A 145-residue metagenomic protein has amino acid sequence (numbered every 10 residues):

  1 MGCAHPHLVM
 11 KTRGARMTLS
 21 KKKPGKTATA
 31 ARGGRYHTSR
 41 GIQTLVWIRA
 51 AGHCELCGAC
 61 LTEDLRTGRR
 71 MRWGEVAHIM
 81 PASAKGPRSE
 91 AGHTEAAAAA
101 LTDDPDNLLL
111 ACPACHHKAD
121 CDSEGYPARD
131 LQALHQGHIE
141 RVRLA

Functional and structural regions predicted by a protein language model:
G2-L45, A51, A59-D64: A boundary/linker detector
A30-Y36, A59-L108, K118-Q136: Histidine-centered nuclease catalytic patch
Q43-W47, L131-I139: Generic detector of well-ordered alpha-helical segments enriched in charged/polar residues, highlighting helical
W47-G52, D104-L108: Short metal-coordination and nucleic-acid-contact micro-motifs, chiefly zinc-binding Cys/His arrays
H53, E75, A111: The −1 position to Zn-ligating cysteines in a subset of zinc-ribbon hairpins
E55-G58, A114: Short, cysteine/histidine-rich loop/knuckle motifs that typically chelate Zn2+
R141-A145: Charged, amphipathic alpha-helical linkers/stalks
